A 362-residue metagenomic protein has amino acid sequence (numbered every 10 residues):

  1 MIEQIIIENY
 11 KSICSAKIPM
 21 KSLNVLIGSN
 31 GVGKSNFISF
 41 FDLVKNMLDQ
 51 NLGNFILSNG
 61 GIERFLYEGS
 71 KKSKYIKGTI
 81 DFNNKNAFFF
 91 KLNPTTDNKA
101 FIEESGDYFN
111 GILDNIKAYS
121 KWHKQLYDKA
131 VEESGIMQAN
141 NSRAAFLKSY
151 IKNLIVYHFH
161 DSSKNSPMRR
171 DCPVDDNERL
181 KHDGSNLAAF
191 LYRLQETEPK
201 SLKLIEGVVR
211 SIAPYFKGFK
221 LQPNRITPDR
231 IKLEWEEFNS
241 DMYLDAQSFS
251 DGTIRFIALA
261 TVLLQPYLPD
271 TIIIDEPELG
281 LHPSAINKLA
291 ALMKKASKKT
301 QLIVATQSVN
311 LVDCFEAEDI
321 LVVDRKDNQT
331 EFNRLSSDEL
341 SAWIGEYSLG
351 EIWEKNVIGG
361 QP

Functional and structural regions predicted by a protein language model:
M1, N287-P362: C-terminal lobe/lid and adjacent interdomain/linker elements of RecA-like ASCE P-loop ATPase modules
M1-C14: N-terminal pre-Walker A segment at the start of P-loop NTPase domains
I13, D81-K85, P214, F238-D241: Glycine-centered tight beta-turn/hairpin loop motif at sheet-sheet or coil-to-beta transitions
S15-K21, L264-Y267: Phosphate-binding P-loop
K21-N59, D183, F256-I257, A305-S308: Phosphate-binding glycine-rich loops of NTP-binding sites
S39-A100: Conserved P-loop NTP-binding catalytic core
N84-S211, K217-K220: Electropositive, glycine-dotted interaction segments that contact anionic polymers or phosphate-rich ligands
K203-L264, T271, P277-S284: Conserved ABC ATPase signature
